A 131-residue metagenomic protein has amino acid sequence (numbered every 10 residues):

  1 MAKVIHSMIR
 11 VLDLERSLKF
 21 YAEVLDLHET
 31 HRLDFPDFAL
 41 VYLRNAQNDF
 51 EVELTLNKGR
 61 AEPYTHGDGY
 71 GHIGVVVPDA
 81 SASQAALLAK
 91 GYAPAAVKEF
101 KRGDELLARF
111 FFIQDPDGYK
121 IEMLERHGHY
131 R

Functional and structural regions predicted by a protein language model:
A2, M8-E51: Core segments of cupin and vicinal oxygen chelate
H6, L25, H72, E122: Short catalytic micro-motifs in class I SAM-dependent methyltransferases
V11-L14, T65-K120, R131: Vicinal oxygen chelate
H28-F35, V97-K101, E125-Y130: Conserved catalytic-core motifs of GNAT/GCN5-like acyltransferases
R32-L33, P63-H66: Short histidine-centered beta-strand/loop micro-motifs that create catalytic or ligand/metal-coordination sites
L43-Q47, I113-P116, R126: Active-site beta-strand termini and strand-to-loop segments that position acidic
A46-F50, G59-A61, P78-A82: Short, charged/polar surface micro-motifs in flexible loops or helix N-caps
E53-T55, F112, E122: Conserved beta-strand in the GNAT
